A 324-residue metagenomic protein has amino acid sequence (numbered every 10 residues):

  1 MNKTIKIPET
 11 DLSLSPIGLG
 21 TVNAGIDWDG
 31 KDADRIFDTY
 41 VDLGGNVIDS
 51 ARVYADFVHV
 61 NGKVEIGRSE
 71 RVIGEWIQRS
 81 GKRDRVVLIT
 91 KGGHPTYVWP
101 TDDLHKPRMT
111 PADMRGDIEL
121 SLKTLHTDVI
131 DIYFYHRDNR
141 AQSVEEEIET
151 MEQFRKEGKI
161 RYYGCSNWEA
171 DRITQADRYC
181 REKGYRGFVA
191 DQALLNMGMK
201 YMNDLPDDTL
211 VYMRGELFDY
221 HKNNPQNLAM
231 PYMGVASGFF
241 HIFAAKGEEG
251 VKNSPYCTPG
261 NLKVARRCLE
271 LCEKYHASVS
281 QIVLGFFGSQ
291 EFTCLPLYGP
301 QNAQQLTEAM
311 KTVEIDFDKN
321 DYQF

Functional and structural regions predicted by a protein language model:
M1-R85, K156, G234: N-terminal binding-site loop/beta-alpha segment at the start of enzyme catalytic domains that lines or forms
I7, L19, I48, I73 (+8 more regions): Conserved, mostly hydrophobic/aromatic
L12-I17, G44-N46, K82-V86, T127-D131 (+4 more regions): Short, well-ordered coil/turn segments that N-cap beta-strands
G20-K31, P100-A112, R140-Q142: Active-site mouth loops of central-metabolism enzymes
W28-Y40, T110-L125, T174-R178: Short, acidic/polar
F57-G67, H94-R108, E248-E249: Surface-exposed, active-site-proximal loop segments in enzymatic domains
L122-S143: Active-site groove signature of glycoside hydrolases
D138, Q142-Q323: Beta/alpha (TIM)-barrel catalytic core signal, keyed to glycine-rich beta->alpha loops juxtaposed to Asp/Glu that bind
